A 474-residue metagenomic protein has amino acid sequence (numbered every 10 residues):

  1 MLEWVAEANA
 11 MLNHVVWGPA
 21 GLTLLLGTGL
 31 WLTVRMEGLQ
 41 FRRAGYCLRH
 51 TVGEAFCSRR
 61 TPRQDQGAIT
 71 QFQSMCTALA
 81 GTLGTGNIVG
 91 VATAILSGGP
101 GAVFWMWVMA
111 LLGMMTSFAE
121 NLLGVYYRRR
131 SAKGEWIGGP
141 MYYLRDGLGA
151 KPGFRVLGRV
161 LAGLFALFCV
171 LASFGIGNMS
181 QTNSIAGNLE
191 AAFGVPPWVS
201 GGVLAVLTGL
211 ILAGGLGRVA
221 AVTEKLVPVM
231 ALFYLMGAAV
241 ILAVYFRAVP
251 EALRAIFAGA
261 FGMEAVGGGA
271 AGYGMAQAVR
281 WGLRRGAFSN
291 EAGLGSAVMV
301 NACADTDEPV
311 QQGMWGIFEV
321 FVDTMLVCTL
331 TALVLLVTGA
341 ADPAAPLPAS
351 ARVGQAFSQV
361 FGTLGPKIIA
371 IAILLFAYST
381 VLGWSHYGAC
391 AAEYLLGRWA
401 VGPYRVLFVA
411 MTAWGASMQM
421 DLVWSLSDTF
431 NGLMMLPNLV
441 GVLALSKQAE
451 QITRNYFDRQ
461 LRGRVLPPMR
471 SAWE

Functional and structural regions predicted by a protein language model:
M1-G81, T85, I95-A102, G113 (+2 more regions): N-terminal alpha-helical transmembrane segments of multi-pass membrane transport and channel/translocase proteins
W4-V5, R35-Q40, G86-V91, S173-A186 (+5 more regions): Transmembrane helix-loop junctions in multi-pass membrane proteins
L24, T28-W31, M36-L48, L161 (+7 more regions): Membrane-interface loop-to-helix entry segments
L32-T33, M109-G134, R145-N183, G187-L212 (+1 more regions): Helix-loop-helix module between adjacent transmembrane segments
G38-I69, T93-I95, G99-V103, W107 (+6 more regions): Flexible loop linkers connecting adjacent transmembrane helices in multi-pass alpha-helical membrane transporters
R59-L96, L123-Y126, A132-L148, L164-V170 (+1 more regions): Alpha-helical membrane segments and immediately flanking helix-loop junctions that form or couple to the substrate/ion
L112-E120, G201-L216, V227-R247, R284-R285 (+2 more regions): Selective recognition of specific alpha-helical transmembrane segments in multi-pass small-molecule
E120-A132, A239-A255, M263, G267-A270 (+3 more regions): Extracellular/periplasmic helix-exit of transmembrane alpha-helices
